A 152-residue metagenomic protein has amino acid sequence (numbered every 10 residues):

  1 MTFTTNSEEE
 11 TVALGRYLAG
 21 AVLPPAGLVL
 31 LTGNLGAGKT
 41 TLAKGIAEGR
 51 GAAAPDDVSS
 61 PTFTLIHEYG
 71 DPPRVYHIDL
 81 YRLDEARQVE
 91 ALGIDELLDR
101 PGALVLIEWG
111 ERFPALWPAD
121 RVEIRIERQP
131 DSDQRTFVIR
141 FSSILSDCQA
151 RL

Functional and structural regions predicted by a protein language model:
M1, D84-L152: Short phosphate-coordinating micro-motif centered on Lys-Gly-acidic
M1-Y17: N-terminal pre-Walker A segment at the start of P-loop NTPase domains
G20-A26: Phosphate-binding P-loop
V29-L31: Hydrophobic anchor at the beta1->P-loop junction of P-loop NTPases
N34: P-loop (Walker A) phosphate-binding loop of NTP-binding proteins
K39: Conserved lysine of the Walker
E48-D57: Post-Walker A helix-loop "phosphate-sensing" segment adjacent to the P-loop in P-loop NTPases
V58-H77: AAA+/P-loop NTPase substrate/partner-engagement loops
